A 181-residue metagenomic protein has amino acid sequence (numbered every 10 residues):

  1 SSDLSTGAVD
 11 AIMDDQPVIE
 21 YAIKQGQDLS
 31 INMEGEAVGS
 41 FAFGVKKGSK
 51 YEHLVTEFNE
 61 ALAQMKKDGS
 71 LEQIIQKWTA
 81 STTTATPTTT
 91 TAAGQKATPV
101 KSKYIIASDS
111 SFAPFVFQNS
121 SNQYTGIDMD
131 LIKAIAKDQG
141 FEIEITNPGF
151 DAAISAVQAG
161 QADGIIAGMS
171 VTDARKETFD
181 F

Functional and structural regions predicted by a protein language model:
L4-S5, F43, F58, I135 (+1 more regions): Hydrophobic residues within well-ordered alpha-helices
D10-A11, S30, A42, I105 (+1 more regions): Short, Asp-centered acidic motifs that coordinate Mg2+ and/or phosphate in catalytic or ligand-binding sites
Q16, E20-E60, S110: Periplasmic-binding protein-like
G26-M33, N59-V100: Ligand-binding clefts/hinges and TM-proximal coupling segments of bilobed small-molecule sensing domains
D28-A37, G48, M129, K137 (+1 more regions): Acidic, polar ligand-binding/catalytic clefts
T83-Y124, K137: Immediate post-signal peptide segment of exported/extracytoplasmic ligand-binding proteins
Y124-A134: Short catalytic helix/loop segments, enriched in acidic residues and glycine and frequently bearing histidine
